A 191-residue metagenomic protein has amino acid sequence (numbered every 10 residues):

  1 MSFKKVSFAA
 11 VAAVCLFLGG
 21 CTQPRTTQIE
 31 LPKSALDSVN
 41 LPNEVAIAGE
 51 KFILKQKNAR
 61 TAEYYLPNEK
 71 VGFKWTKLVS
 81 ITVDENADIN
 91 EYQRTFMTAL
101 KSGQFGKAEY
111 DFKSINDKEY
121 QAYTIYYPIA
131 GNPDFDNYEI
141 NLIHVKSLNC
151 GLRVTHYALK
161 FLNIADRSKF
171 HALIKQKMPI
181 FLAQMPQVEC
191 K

Functional and structural regions predicted by a protein language model:
M1-A10: Bacterial N-terminal signal peptides that target proteins for export
L18-G20: C-terminal motif of bacterial Sec signal peptides marking the signal peptidase cleavage site
R25-Y64: N-terminal "mature-domain start" segment
E44-K57, L100-I115: Short secondary-structure junctions
A48-D88: Secretory pathway targeting signatures of secreted, lumenal, and periplasmic proteins
T82-A108: Short, solvent-exposed recognition patches
Q104-K146: Signature of long, low-cysteine stretches enriched in small and polar/charged residues
G151-K191: Surface-exposed amphipathic alpha-helical segments
